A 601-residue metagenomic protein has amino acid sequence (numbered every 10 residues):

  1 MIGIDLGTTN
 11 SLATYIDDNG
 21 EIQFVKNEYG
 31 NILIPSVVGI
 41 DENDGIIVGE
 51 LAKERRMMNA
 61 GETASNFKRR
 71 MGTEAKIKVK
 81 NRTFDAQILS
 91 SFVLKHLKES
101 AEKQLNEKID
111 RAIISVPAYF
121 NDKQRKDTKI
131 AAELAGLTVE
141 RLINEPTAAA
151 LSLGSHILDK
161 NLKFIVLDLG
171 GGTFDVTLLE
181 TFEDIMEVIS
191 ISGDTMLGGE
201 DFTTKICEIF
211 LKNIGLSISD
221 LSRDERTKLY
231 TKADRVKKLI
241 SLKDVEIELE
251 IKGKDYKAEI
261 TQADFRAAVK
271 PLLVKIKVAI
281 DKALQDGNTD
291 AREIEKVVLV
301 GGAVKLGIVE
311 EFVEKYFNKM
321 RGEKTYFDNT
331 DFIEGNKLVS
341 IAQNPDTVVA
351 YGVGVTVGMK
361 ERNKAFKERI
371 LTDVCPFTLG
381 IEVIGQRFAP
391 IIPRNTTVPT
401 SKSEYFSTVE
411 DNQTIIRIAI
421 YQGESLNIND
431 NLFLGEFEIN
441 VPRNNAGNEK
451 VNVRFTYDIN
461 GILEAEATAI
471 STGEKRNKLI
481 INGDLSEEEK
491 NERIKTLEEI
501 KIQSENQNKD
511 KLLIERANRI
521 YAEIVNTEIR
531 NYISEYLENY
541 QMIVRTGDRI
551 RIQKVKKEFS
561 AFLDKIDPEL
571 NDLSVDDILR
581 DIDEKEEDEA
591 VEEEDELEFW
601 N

Functional and structural regions predicted by a protein language model:
M1-T73, I77-T83, F92, E102-N601: Oxyanion-binding/catalytic loops of NTP- or PPi-dependent enzymes
L94-K98: Generic structural signal for well-ordered alpha-helices, preferentially at hydrophobic/aromatic core positions
